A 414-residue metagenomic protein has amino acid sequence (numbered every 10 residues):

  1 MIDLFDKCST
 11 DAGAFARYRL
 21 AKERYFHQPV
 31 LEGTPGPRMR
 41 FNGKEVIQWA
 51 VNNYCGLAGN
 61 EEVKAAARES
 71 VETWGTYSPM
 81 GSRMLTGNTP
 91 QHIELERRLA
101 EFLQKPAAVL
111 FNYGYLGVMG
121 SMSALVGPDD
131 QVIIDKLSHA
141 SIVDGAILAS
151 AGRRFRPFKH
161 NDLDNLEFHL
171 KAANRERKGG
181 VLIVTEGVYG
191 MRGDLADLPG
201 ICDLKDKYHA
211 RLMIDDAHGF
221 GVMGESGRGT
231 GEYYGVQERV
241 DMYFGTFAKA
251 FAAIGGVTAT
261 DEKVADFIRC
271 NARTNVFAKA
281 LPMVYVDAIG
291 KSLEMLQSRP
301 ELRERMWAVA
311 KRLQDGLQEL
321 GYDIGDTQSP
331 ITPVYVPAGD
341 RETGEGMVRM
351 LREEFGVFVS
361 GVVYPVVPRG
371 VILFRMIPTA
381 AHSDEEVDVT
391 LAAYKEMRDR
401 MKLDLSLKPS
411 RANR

Functional and structural regions predicted by a protein language model:
T10-Y77, A210: N-terminal "arm"/small-domain region of PLP-dependent enzymes with the aminotransferase-like
E61, A65, E69, T73 (+4 more regions): PLP-dependent enzyme catalytic core of the Aspartate aminotransferase-like
A65, E69-Y113: Conserved N-terminal alpha-helix of the aminotransferase class I/II PLP-enzyme fold
S121-A140: Conserved PLP-anchoring active-site segment centered on the Schiff-base-forming lysine
R156, H160-I214: Active-site phosphate-binding strand-loop segment of PLP-dependent enzymes
E232-F267: Active-site PLP attachment segment
A280-R299, R305, V309-K311, Q318-E319 (+1 more regions): Structural motif of enzymes handling amino- and sulfur-group chemistry
E304-K311, E319-F355, V366, V371 (+2 more regions): Conserved PLP-binding catalytic core of the aspartate aminotransferase-like
